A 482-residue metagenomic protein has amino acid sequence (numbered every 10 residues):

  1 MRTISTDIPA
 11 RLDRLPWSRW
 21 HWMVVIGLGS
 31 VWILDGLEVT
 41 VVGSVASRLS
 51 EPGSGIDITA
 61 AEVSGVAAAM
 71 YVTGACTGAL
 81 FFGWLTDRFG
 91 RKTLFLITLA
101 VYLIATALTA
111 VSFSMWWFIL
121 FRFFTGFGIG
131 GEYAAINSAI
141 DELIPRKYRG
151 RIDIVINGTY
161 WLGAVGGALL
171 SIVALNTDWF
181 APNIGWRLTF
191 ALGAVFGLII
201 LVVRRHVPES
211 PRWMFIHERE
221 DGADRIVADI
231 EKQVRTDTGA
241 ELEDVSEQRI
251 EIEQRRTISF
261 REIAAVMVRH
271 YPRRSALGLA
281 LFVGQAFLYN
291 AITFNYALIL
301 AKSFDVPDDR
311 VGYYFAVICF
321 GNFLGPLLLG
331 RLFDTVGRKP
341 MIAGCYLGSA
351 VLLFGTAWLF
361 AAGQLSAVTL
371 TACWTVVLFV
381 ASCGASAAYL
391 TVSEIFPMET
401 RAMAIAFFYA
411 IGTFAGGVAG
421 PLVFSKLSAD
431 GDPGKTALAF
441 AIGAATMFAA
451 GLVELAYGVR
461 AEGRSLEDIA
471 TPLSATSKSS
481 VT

Functional and structural regions predicted by a protein language model:
M1-T482: Transmembrane-helix signature of 12-pass secondary carriers
